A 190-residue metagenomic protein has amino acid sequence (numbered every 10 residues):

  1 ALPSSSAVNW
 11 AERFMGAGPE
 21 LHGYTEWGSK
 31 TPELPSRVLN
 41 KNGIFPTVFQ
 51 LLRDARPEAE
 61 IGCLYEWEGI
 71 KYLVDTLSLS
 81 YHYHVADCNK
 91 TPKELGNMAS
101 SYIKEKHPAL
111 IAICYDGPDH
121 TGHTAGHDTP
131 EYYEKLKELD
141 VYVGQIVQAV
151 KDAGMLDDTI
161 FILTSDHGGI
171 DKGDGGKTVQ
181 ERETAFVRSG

Functional and structural regions predicted by a protein language model:
A1, W10-A11, E33-N40, L51 (+3 more regions): Second-shell loop/turn segments in exported
A1-R56: Active-site nucleophile/metal-coordination loop of metallo-enzymes that catalyze phosphate/sulfate and related
L2-S5, P19-E20, W67-K71, G117-T121 (+1 more regions): Solvent-exposed loop/turn segments at secondary-structure junctions within structured extracellular/periplasmic domains
V8, A55-G62, E105-I111, M155-F161 (+1 more regions): Loop/turn elements at helix/coil->beta-strand transitions in domains of secreted/extracellular proteins
E12-F14, W27, K177-G190: Substrate-binding rim/cap in mid-to-C-terminal beta-strand-loop elements of soluble/periplasmic
S36-M98, K106: A substrate-binding/cap region within the structured catalytic cores of diverse enzymes
E68-Y83, N97-V141, Q145: Active-site His/acidic residue clusters
E138-V179, F186: Metal-dependent active-site segment of extracytoplasmic phospho-/sulfohydrolases and closely related
